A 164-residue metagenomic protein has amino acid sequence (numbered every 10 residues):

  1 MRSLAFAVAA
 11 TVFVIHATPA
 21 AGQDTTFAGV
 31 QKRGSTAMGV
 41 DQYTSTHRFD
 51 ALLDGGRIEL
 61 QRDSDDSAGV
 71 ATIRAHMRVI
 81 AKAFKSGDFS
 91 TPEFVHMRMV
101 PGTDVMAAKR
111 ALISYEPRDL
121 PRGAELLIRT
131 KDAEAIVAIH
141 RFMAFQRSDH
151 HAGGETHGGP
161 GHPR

Functional and structural regions predicted by a protein language model:
M1-L4: Positively charged n-region of N-terminal signal peptides that target proteins for export
A7-H16: Bacterial N-terminal signal peptides
P19-R164: Intrinsically disordered, low-complexity terminal tails/loops enriched in metal-binding residues
